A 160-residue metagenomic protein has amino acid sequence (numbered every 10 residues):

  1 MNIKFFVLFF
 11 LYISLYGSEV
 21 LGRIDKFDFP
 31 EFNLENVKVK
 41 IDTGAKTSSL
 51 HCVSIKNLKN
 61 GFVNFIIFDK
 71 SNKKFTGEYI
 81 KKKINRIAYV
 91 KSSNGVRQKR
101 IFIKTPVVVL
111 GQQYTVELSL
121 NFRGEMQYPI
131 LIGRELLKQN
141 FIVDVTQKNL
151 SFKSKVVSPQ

Functional and structural regions predicted by a protein language model:
K4-S14: Sec-dependent N-terminal signal peptides
S18-Q160: Pepsin/retropepsin-fold aspartyl endopeptidases
